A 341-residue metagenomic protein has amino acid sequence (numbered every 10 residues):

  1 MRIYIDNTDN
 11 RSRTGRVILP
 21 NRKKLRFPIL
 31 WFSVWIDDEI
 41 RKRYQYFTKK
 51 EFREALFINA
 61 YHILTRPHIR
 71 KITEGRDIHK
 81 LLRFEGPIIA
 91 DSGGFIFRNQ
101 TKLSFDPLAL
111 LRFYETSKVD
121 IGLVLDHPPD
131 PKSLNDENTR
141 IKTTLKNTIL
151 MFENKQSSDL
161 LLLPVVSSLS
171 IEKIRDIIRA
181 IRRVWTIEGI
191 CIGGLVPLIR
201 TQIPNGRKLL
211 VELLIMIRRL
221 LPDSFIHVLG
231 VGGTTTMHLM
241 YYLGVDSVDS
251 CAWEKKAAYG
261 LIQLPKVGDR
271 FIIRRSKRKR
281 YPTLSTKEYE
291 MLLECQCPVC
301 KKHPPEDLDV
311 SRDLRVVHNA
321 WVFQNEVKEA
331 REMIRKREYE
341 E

Functional and structural regions predicted by a protein language model:
M1-S157, R331: Non-catalytic, usually N-terminal nucleic-acid engagement modules in DNA/RNA processing proteins
F32-S33, H62-L64, G94-I96, P128-D130 (+5 more regions): Short, solvent-exposed loop/turn segments at secondary-structure junctions
K50-E51, S117, V184-W185, L243 (+1 more regions): Structural motif
I149, A180, C191, R331-I334 (+1 more regions): HAD-like aspartate-dependent phosphatase fold
S157-C295: Glycine-rich phosphate/ribose-binding loops and adjacent secondary-structure elements that form binding surfaces
I203, Y259-S276, V317-E340: C-terminal helical cap(s) of enzyme catalytic domains, especially alpha/beta-barrels
R278-K336: C-terminal accessory regions of radical SAM enzymes
